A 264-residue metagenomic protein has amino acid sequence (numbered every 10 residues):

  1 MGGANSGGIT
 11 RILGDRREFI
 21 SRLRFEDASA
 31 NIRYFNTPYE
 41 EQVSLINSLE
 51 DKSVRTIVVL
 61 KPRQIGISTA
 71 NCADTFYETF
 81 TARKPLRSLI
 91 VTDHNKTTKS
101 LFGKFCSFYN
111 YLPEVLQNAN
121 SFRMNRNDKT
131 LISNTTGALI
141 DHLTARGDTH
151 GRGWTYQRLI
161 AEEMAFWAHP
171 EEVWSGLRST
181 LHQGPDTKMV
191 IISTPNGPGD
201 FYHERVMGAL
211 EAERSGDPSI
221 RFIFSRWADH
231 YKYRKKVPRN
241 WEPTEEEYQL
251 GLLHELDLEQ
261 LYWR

Functional and structural regions predicted by a protein language model:
M1, S6-R11, P170-R264: Non-catalytic, compositionally simple segments
M1-T56: Pre-P-loop entry segment of helicase/translocase ATPase cores
V54-T75: Walker A/P-loop
I65-G66, T98, F166-H169, P198-G199: Catalytic P-loop NTPase motifs of RecA-like helicase/translocase cores
E78-P85: Post-Walker A helix-loop "phosphate-sensing" segment adjacent to the P-loop in P-loop NTPases
L86-S107: Conserved Walker A/P-loop ATP-binding site and its immediately adjacent core in helicase/helicase-like ATPase domains
G103-Q157: Inter-Walker segment of RecA-like/P-loop motor cores
E162-M164: Walker B catalytic acidic pair
